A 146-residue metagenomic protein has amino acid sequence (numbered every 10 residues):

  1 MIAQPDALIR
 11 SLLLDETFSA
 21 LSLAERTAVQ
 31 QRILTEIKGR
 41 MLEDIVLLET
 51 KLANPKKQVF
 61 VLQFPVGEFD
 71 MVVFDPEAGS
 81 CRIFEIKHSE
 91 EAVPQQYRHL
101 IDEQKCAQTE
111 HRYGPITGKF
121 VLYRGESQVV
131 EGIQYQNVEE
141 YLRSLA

Functional and structural regions predicted by a protein language model:
M1-F69, D75: Accessory nucleic acid-recognition modules appended to NTPase machines
P5-L13, E85, Q95-Q96, E131-I133: Short conserved micro-motifs at the rims of enzyme active sites and ligand-binding pockets
E36, R40, L52, F69 (+4 more regions): Charge-biased C-terminal accessory regions appended to nucleic-acid-, cytoskeletal NTPase
V46, T50, M71-P94, L100: Conserved catalytic cores of phosphodiester-cleaving nucleases, focusing on short active-site segments
F60, R82, G118-V121: A structural signal for isolated positions on well-ordered beta-strands in alpha/beta enzyme cores
P65-D70, K119-Y123: Small/polar glycine-rich anion-binding or flexible loop at a beta-alpha turn
D102-P115: Arginine/glycine-rich "motif VI" loop of SF2 helicases in the C-terminal RecA-like domain
F120-A146: Domain-level recognition of nuclease-like catalytic cores that cleave nucleotide substrates
